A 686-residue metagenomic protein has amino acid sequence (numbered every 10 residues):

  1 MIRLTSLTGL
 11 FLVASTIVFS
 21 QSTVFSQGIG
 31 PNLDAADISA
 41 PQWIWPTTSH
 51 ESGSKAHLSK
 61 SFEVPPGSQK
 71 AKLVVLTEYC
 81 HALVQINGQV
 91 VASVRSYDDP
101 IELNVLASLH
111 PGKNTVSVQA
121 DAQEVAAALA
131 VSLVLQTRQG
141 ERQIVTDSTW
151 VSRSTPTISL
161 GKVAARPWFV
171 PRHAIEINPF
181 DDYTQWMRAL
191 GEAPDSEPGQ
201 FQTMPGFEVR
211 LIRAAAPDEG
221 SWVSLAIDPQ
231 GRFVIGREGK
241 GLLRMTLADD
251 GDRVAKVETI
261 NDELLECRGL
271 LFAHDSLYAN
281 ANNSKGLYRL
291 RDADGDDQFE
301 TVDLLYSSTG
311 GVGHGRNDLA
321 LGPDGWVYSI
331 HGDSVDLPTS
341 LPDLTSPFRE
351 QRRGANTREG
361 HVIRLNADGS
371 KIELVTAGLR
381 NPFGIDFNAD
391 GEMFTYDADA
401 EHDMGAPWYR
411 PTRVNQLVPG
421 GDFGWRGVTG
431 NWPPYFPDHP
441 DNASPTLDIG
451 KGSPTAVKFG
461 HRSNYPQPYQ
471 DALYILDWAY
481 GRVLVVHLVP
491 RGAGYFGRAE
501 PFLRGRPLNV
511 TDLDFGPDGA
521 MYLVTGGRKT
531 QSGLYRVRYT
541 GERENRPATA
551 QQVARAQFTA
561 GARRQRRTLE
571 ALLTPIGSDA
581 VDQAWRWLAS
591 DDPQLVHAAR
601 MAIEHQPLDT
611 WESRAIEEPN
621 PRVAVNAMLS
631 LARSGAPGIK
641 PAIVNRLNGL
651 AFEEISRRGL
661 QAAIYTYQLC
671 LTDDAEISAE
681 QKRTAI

Functional and structural regions predicted by a protein language model:
T8-S20: Bacterial N-terminal signal peptides
V24-H50, L109, T115-D181: An acidic-aromatic loop/edge-strand motif
P46-A56, A92-D98, L447, K451: Extracellular beta-rich ligand/substrate-recognition surface
S52-E63, I101-L103: Short beta-strands within extracellular/lumenal beta-sheet-rich domains
F62-P65, Q69-V84, V116-V118: Aromatic-lined ligand-binding clefts that engage carbohydrates, nucleic acids, or primary amines
Q85-A92: Short strand-turn-strand beta-turns centered on an Asx-Gly dipeptide
F180-A571, E676-S678: Beta-propeller domains with acidic blade repeats across secreted/periplasmic ectodomains and cytosolic WD/CNH propellers
V524-G526, T530, Y539-I686: Long, ordered, helix-rich scaffold segments
